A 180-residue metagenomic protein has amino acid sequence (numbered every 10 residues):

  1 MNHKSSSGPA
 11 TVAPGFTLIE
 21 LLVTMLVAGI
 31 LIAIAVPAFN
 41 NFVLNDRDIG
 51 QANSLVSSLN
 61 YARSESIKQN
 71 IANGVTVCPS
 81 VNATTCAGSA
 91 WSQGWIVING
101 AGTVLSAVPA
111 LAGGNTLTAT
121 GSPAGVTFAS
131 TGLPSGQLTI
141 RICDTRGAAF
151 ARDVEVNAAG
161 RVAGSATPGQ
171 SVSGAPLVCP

Functional and structural regions predicted by a protein language model:
M1-F16: N-terminal leader/signal peptides at the extreme start of proteins
N2-H3, G136-P180: Short, surface-exposed interaction loops/tails
F16-S64, Q69: Aliphatic-rich helix starts adjacent to a transmembrane/signal segment
L21, W91, S122, G136 (+1 more regions): Exposed loop/turn and edge beta-strand positions of beta-sandwich/beta-sheet ligand-binding modules
V56-S57, S66, V75, I96-G102 (+4 more regions): Post-signal/leader-peptide non-cytosolic segments of secretory proteins
S64, N82-T84, T145: Short beta-turn/strand-loop junction motif enriched in small, turn-promoting residues
G74-S130, S165-P180: Type IV pilin-like appendage domain
